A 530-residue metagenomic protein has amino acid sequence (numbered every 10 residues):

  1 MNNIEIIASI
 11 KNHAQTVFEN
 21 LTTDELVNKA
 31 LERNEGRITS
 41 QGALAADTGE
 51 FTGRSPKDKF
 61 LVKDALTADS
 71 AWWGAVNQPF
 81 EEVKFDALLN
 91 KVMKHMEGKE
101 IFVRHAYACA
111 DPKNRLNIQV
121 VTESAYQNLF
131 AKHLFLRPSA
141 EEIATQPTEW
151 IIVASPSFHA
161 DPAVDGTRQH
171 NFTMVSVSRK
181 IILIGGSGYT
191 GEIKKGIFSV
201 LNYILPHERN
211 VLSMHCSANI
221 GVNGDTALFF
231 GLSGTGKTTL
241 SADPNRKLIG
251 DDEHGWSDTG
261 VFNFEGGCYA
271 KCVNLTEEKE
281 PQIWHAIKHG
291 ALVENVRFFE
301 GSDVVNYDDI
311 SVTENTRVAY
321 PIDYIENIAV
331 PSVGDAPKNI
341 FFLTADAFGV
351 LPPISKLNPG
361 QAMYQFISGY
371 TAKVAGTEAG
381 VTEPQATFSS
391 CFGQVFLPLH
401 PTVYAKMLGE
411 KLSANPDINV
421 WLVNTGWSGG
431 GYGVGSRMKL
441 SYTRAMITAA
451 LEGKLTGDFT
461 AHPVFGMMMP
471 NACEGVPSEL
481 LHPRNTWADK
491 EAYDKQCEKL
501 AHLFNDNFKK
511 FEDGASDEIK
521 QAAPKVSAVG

Functional and structural regions predicted by a protein language model:
M1-A144: N-terminal accessory targeting/assembly segments
N3-S40, E50, H215-L232, D243-P244 (+2 more regions): Glycine-rich, often acidic-flanked micro-motifs that create phosphate/phosphodiester-binding or positioning elements
R104, V211-A218: A short glycine-rich, hydrophobically flanked beta-strand micro-motif that places a catalytic Asp/Glu for divalent metal
E149-W150, P156-L205: Charged, amphipathic alpha-helical linker segments immediately N-terminal to NTP-binding catalytic cores
K237: Conserved lysine of the Walker
L240: Hydrophobic positions on the alpha1 helix immediately C-terminal to the Walker A/P-loop
L480, N485-G530: Generic C-terminus detector
